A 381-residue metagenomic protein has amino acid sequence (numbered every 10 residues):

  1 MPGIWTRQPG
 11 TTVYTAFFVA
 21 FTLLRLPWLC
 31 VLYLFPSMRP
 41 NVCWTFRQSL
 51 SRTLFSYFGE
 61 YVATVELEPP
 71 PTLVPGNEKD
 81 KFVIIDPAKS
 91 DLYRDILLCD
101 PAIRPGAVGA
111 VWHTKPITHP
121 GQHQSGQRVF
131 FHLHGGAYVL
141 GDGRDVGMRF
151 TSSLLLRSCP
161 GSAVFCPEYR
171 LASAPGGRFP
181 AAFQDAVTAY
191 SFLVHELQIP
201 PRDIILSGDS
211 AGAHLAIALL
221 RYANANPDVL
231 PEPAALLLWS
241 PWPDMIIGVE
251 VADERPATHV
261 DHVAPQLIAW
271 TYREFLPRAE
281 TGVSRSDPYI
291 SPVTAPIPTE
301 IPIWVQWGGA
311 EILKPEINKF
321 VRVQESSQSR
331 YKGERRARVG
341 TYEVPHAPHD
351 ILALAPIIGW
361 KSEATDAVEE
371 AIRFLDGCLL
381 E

Functional and structural regions predicted by a protein language model:
M1-T118: A glycine/proline-hinged amphipathic helix-loop "lid/cap" segment that gates access to hydrophobic ligand pockets
R7, Q184, E196-I205, I217-E381: Alpha/beta hydrolase fold serine-hydrolase catalytic domain that processes acyl esters and thioesters
F82, F130, V164-C166, L236 (+1 more regions): Conserved beta-strand scaffold positions in the cores of enzyme catalytic domains, especially in NTP/NDP-utilizing
G109-S158: Short, surface-exposed "cap/lid" segments of acyl-processing enzymes
H113, H132-G136, S207, W239 (+1 more regions): Short hydrophobic segments within beta-strands
A137, Y169-S173, P243, P348: Alpha/beta-hydrolase active-site loop signature
G147, F165-D203, W360-S362: Catalytic nucleophile-loop/oxyanion-hole region of alpha/beta-hydrolase and closely related hydrolase-like folds
G208, G212, A216: Gly/Ala-rich beta-loop-alpha elbow adjacent to hydrolase catalytic centers
